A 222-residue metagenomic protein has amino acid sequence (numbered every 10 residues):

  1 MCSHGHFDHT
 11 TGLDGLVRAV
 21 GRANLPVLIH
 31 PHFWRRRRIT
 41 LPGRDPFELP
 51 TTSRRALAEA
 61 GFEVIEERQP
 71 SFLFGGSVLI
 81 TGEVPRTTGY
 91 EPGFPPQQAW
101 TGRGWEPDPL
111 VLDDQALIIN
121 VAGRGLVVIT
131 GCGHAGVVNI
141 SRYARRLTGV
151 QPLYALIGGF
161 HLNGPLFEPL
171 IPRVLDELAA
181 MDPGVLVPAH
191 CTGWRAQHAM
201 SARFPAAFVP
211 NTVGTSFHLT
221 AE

Functional and structural regions predicted by a protein language model:
M1-H4, L28-H30, V128-C132, A155-F160 (+1 more regions): Active-site neighborhood of phospho(di)ester-bond hydrolases with catalytic His/Asp-centered motifs
M1-I29, W34, T148-A155: Active-site metal-binding motif and surrounding structural segment of the metallo-beta-lactamase
H6-G12, W34-R36, S71-L73, H134-V138 (+2 more regions): Active-site environment of divalent metal-dependent phosphoester hydrolases
T11-R22, R44, L166-P172, Q197-A202: Metal-dependent catalytic neighborhoods of phosphoester/phosphodiester hydrolases
F33-Q115, V209-T220: Metallo-beta-lactamase
G61, L175-E222: Binuclear metal-ion centers of metallo-dependent hydrolases, dominated by the metallo-beta-lactamase
P107-Q151, G158-F160: Active-site-proximal loop/helix segments of hydrolase catalytic cores
T148-M181: Extended hydrophobic/aromatic segments used for targeting, binding, or gating
